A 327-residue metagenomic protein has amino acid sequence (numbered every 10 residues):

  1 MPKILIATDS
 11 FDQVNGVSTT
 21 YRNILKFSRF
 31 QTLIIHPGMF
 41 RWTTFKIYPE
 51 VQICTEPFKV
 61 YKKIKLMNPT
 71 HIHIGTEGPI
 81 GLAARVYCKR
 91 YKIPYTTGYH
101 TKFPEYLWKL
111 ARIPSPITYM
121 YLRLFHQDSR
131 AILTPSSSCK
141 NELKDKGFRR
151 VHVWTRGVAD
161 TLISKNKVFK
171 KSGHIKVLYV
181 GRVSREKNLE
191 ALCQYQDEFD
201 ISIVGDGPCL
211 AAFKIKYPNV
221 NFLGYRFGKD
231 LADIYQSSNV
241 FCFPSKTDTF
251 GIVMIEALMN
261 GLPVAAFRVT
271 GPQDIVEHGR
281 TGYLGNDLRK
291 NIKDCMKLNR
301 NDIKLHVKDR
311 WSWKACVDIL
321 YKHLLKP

Functional and structural regions predicted by a protein language model:
Y119-K165: Donor nucleotide-sugar binding/catalytic pocket of nucleotide-sugar-dependent glycosyltransferases
V158-I175, A211-A212: Acidic anion/phosphate-binding donor-loop and adjacent secondary structure in glycosyltransferase catalytic cores
F169-S202: Conserved donor-binding/catalytic core segment of Leloir-type glycosyltransferases
S202, A211-K229: Nucleotide-activated donor-binding/catalytic signature segment of Leloir-type glycosyltransferases, i.e., the conserved
Y225-R226, D233-S238, L320: Short alpha-helical donor nucleotide-sugar binding micro-motif in glycosyltransferases
K246: Aromatic "clamp/platform" in nucleotide-sugar-dependent glycosyltransferases that forms part of the donor/acceptor
M254, P263-A266: Short hydrophobic beta-strand element within catalytic cores of glycosyltransferases and related nucleotide-activated
M296-P327: A charged, aromatic-enriched C-terminal amphipathic alpha-helix characteristic of glycosyltransferases across folds
